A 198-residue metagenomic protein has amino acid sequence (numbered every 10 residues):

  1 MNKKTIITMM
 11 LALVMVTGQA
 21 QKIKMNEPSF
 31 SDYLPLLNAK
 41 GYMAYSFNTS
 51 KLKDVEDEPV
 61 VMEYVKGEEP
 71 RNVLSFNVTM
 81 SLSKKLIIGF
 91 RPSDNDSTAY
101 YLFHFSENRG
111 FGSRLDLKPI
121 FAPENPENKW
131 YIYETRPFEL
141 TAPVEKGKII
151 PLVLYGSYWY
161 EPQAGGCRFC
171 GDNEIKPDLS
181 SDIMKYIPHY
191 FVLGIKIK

Functional and structural regions predicted by a protein language model:
M1-M25: Bacterial Sec-dependent N-terminal signal peptides
K3, S93, Y158-Y160: Assembly/interface hotspot detector across virion components, adhesins/toxins, and nucleic-acid enzymes
K22-L37: Short N-terminal segments immediately surrounding and downstream of signal-peptide cleavage
A39-F47: Contiguous beta-strand segments within globular domains
S46-N48, M62, G194-K196: Residue-level recognition of well-ordered beta-strand positions that form the cores of beta-sheet-rich folds across
S50-E56, N95, A142-K148: A short, structured loop/turn motif at beta-sheet edges
K53-W130: Structured domain cores in non-transmembrane regions
F103-K198: Extracytoplasmic electrostatic interaction patches
